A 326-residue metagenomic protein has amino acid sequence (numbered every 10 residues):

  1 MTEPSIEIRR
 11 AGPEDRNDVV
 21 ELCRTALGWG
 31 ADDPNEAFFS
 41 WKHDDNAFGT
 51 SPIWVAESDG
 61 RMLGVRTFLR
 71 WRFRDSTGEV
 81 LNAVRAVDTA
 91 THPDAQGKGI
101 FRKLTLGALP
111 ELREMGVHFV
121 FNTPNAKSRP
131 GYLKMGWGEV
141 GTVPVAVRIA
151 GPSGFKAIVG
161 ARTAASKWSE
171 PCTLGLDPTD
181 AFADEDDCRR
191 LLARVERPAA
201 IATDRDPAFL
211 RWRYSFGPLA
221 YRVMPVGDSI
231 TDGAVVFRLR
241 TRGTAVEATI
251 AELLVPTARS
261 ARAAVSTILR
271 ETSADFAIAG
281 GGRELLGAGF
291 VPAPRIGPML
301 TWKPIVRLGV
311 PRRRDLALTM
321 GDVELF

Functional and structural regions predicted by a protein language model:
M1-E14, R162-F182: Conserved N-terminal entry element of GNAT/NAT acetyltransferase domains
I8-T89, E185-V255: A conserved beta-strand-loop-helix scaffold within acyl/acetyltransferase catalytic domains
F39-H43, W71, F101, W137 (+3 more regions): Tryptophan-centric aromatic hotspots in well-structured domains and transmembrane helices
H43, R70, R85, F101-R102 (+2 more regions): Extended non-membrane alpha-helical scaffolds
T91, Q96-P110, A258-E271: Conserved acetyl-CoA-binding loop-helix of GNAT-fold acetyltransferases
D94, L104-T105, L112-R113, V117-K127: Membrane-interface helix-loop-helix junctions at boundaries between adjacent transmembrane segments
H118-S169, F216, V236-F326: Active-site/acyl-donor-binding loops of N-acyltransferases
